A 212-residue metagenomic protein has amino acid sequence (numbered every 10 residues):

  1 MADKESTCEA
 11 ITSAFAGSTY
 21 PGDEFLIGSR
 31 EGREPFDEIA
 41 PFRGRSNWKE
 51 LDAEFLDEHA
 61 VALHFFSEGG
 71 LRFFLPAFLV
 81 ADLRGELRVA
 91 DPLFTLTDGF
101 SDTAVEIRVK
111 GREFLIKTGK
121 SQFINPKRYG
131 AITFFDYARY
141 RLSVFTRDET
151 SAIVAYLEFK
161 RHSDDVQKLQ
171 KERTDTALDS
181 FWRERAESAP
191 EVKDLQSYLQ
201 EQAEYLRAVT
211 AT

Functional and structural regions predicted by a protein language model:
A2-G130, A138-T146, L157, H162-L169 (+3 more regions): Alpha-helical solenoid scaffolds in large eukaryotic transport, assembly, and signaling factors
A152-A155: Conserved ANL (AMP-binding/adenylate-forming) active-site segment centered on the GW(Y/F)…HTG consensus within
K193, L206-T212: Mature, well-folded catalytic/scaffold domains that follow N-terminal targeting or propeptide regions
